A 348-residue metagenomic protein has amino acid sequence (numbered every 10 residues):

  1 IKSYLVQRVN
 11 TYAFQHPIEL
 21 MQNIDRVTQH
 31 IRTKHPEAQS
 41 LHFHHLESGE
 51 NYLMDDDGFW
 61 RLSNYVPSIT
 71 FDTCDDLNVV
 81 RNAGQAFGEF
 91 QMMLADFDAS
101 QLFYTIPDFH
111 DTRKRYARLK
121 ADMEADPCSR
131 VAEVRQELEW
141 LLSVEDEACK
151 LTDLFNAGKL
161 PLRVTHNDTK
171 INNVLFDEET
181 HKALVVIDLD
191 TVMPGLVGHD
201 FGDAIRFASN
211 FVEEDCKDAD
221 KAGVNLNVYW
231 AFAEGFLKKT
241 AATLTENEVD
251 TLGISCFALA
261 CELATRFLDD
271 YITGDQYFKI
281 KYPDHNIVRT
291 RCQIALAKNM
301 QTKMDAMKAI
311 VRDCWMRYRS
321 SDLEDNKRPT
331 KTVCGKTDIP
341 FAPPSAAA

Functional and structural regions predicted by a protein language model:
K2-Q7, T180-V185, A208-D215: Short acidic (Asp/Glu) and glycine-rich catalytic loops that position anionic groups and cofactors
K2-S3, V9-A117, V197, E213-E214 (+1 more regions): Conserved ATP-binding subdomain of kinase catalytic cores across diverse folds
F14-I18, I69-R81, D96-H166, I171-V185 (+5 more regions): ATP-dependent phospho-/nucleotidyl transfer catalytic cores
I187-T191: Activation of the activation-loop gatekeeper triad in protein kinase-fold domains
P194, G198-A242, A258-Y277: Active-site activation/catalytic loop segments of kinase-like enzymes and analogous catalytic loops in related
L244-C256: All-alpha amphipathic helical-bundle segments outside canonical DNA-binding/catalytic cores that form hydrophobic
E262-P329, C334, I339-F341, A347: ATP/Mg2+ or Mg2+-diphosphate-binding catalytic cores that bind nucleotide phosphates or diphosphates via glycine-rich
